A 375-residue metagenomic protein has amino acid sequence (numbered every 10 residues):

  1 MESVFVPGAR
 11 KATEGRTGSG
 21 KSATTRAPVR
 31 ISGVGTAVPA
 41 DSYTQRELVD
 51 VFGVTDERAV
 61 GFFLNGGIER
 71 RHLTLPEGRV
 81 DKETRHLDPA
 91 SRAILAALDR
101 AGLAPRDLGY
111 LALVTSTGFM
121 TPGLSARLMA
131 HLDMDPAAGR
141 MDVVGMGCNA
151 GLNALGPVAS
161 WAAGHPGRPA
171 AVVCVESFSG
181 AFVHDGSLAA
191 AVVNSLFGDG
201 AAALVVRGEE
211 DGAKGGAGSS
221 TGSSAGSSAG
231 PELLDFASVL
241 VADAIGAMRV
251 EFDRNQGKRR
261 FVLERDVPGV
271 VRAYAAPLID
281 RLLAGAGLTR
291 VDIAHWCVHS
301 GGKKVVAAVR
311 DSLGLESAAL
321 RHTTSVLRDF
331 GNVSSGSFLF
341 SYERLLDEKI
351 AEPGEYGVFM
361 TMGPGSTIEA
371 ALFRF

Functional and structural regions predicted by a protein language model:
E2-E83, H184-G218, G222, G226-A273 (+3 more regions): Condensing-enzyme catalytic core mediating Claisen C-C bond formation in acyl metabolism
I31, E77-G145, R290-V306: Conserved beta-ketoacyl condensing-enzyme motif
S32-G35, V114, V144, P169-E176 (+2 more regions): Short beta-strand segments
V54, L103, M134, L288 (+2 more regions): Helix N-cap/coil-helix junction residues
R58, L64, H86-A101, L124 (+3 more regions): Short, well-ordered amphipathic alpha-helical segments that serve as non-catalytic structural scaffolds within diverse
L87, S91, T117-G118, D135-P166 (+3 more regions): Claisen-condensing/thiolase-fold acyl-transfer catalytic domains that form or cleave C-C bonds in fatty acid
M120-M134, V172-V183, I245-R254, V306-L320: Acidic-glycine-rich active-site phosphate/pyrophosphate-binding loop
A163-G198: Flexible, glycine-rich active-site loops centered on histidine and acidic residues that chelate a metal or position
